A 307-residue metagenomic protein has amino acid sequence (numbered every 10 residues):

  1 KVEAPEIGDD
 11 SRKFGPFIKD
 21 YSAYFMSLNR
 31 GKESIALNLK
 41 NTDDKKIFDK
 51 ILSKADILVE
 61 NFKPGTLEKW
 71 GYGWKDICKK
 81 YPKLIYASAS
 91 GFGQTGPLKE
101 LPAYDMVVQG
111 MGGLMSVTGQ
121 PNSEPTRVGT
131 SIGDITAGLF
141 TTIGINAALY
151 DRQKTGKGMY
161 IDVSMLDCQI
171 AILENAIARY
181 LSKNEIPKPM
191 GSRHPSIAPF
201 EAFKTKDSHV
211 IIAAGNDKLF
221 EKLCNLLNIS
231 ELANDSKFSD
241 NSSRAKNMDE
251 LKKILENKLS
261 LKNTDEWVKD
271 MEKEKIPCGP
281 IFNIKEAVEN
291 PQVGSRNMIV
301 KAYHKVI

Functional and structural regions predicted by a protein language model:
K1-G144, A148-K154, A302: N-terminal helix-loop segment corresponding to the beta1-alpha1 unit of nucleotide/adenylate-binding folds
E6, F92-G93, M165-I170, D207 (+2 more regions): Glycine-rich beta-alpha junction loops
G8-D10, L181-P187: Short Pro/Gly-enriched beta-strand edge/turn motifs at strand-loop
F25, M190-P195, F200-E201, K305-I307: Short Gly/Pro-enriched turn/cap motifs at secondary-structure boundaries
Q94, N122-I132, Q153-Q169, K188-P195 (+1 more regions): Conserved Rossmann-fold dehydrogenase catalytic segment
G138-M159, A171-K183, C224-E231: Oxidoreductase and adenylate-handling cofactor-binding alpha/beta cores
A198-E274, C278, P291: Aromatic-enriched alpha-helical interface/lid elements that frame and gate functional surfaces
K273-I307: A glycine-rich dinucleotide-binding beta-alpha-beta segment and adjacent secondary-structure elements that constitute
